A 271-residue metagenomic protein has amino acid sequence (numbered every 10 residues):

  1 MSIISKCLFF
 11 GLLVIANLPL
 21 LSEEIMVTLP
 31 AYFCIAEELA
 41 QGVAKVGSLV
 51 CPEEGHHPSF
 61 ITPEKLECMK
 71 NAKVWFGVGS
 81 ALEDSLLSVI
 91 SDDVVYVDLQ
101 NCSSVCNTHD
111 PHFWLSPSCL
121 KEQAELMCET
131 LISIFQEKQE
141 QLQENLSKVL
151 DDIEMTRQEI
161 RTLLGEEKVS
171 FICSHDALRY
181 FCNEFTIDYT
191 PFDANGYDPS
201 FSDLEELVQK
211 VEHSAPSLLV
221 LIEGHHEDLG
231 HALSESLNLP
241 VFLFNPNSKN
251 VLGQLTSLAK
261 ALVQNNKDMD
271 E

Functional and structural regions predicted by a protein language model:
M1-L8: Bacterial N-terminal signal peptides that target proteins for export
F10, L20-L21: Cleavable N-terminal signal peptides
A16-N17: N-terminal signal peptide c-region/cleavage motif recognized by signal peptidases
S22-E271: Extracytoplasmic metal-acquisition and chelation regions
